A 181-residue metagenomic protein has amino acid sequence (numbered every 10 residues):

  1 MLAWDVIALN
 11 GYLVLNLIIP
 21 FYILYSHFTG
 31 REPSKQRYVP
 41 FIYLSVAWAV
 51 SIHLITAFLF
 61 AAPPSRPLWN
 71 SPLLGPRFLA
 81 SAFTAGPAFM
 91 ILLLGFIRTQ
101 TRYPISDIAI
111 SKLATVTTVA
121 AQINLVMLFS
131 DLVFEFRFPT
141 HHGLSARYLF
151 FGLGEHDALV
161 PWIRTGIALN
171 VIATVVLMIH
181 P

Functional and structural regions predicted by a protein language model:
M1-G11, L15: Membrane helical hairpin/interfacial module
F21-H180: Long, contiguous internal "core" modules enriched in hydrophobic/ aromatic residues
